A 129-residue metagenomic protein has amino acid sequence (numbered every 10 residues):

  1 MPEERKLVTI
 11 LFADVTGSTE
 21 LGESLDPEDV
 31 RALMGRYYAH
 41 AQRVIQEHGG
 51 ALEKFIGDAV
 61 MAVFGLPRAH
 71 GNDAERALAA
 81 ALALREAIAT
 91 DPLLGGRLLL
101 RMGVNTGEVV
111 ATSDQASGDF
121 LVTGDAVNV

Functional and structural regions predicted by a protein language model:
M1-L7: Intrinsically disordered or compositionally simple regulatory linkers and C-terminal tails in signal-transduction
L7, F12-T16, V44-R76, A87-V127: Catalytic core of nucleotidyl cyclases, primarily class III adenylyl/guanylyl cyclases
T19-Q42, E53-K54: Conserved long alpha-helical elements within nucleotide-processing catalytic cores of c-di-GMP signaling and class III
V30-Y37, A77-A80, L84, D125-V129: Hydrophobic alpha-helical membrane-association signature
